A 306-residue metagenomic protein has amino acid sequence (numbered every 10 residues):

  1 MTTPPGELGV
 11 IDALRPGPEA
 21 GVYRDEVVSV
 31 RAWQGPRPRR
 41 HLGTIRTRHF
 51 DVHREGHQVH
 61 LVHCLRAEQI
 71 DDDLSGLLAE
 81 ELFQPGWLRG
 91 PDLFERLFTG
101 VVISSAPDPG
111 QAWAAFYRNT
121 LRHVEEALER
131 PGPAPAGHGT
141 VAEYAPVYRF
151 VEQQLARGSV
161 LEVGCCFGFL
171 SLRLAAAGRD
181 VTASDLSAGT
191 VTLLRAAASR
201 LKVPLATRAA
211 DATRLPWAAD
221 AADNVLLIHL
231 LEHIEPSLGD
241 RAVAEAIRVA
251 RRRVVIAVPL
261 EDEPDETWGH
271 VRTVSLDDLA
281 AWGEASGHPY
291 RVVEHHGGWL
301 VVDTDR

Functional and structural regions predicted by a protein language model:
T2-R214, V243, R272, D277-A281 (+1 more regions): Conserved N-terminal segment of class I S-adenosyl-L-methionine
L226: A conserved beta-strand element that flanks and buttresses the S-adenosyl-L-methionine
L230: Hydrophobic adenine-recognition pocket in adenosine-nucleotide-binding enzymes
I234-E245: A short, conserved alpha-helix within the catalytic core of class I
R251-E261: Conserved beta-strand signature within the Rossmann-like core of class I S-adenosyl-L-methionine
D262-T267: A short acidic, helix-capping loop that chelates divalent metal ions and anchors anionic groups
V292-R306: Core SAM-dependent methyltransferase catalytic element
